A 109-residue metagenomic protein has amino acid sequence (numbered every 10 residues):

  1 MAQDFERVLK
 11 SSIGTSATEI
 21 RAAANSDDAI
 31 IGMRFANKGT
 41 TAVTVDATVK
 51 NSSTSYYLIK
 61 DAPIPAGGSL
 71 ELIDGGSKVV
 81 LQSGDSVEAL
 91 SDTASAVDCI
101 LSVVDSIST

Functional and structural regions predicted by a protein language model:
M1-D28, G32, A36, L90-T109: C-terminal interaction-tip segments
F5-R7, R34, T48-N51, K60-P65: A broad, low-specificity signal for short, low-complexity segments enriched in glycine/proline and polar/charged
R21-A23, K50, P65, I73 (+3 more regions): A structural detector for beta-sheet-dominated domains
A29-I31, V43, G68, S83-D85 (+1 more regions): A generic structural signal for short beta-strands and their flanking turns/coil linkers
A36-Y56, S91, V103-V104: Short acidic, flexible loop segments centered on an aromatic residue
S53-S86: Intrinsically disordered, low-complexity Pro/Gly/Ser/Thr-rich segments with frequent PxxP/GP/PP motifs and embedded
